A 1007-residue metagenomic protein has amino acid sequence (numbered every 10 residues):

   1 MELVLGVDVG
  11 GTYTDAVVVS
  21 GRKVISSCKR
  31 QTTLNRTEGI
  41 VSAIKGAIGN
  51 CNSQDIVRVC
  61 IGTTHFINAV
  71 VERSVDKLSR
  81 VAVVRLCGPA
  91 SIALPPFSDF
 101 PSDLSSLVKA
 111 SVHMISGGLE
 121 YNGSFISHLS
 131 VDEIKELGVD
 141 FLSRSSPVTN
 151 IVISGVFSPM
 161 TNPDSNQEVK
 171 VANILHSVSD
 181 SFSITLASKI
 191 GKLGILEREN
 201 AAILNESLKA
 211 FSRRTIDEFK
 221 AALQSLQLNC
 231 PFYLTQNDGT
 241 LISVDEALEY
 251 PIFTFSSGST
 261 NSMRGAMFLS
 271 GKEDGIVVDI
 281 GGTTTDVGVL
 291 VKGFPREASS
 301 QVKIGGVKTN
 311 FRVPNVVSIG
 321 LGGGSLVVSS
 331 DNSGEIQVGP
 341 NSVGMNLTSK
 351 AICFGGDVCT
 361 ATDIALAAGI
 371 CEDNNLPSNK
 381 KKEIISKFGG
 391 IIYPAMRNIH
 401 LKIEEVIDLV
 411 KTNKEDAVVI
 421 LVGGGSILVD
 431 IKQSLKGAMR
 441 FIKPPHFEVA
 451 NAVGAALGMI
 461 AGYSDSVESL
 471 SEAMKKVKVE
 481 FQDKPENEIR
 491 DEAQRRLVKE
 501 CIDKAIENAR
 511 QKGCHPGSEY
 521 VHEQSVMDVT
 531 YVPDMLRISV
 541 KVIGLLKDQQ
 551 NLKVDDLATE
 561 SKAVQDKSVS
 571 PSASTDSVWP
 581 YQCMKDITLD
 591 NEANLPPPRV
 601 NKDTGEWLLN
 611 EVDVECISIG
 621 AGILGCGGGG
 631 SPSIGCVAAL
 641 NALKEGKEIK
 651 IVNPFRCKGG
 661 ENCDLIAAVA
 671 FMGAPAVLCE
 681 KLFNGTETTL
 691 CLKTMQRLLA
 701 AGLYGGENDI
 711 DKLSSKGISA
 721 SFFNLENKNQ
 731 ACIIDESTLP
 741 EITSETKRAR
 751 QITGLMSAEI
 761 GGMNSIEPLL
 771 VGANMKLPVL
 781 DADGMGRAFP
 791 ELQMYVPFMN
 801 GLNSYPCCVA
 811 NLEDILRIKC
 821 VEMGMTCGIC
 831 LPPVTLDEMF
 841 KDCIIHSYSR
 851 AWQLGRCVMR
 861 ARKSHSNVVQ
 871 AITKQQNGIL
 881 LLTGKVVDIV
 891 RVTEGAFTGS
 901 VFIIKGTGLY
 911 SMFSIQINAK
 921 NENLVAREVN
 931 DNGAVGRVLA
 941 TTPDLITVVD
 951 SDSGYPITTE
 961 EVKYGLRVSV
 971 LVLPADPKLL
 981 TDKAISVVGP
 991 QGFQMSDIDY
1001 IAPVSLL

Functional and structural regions predicted by a protein language model:
M1-G622, G629-G685, G702-R748, I760-E767 (+8 more regions): N-terminally biased helix-coil "hinge/interface" segments that flank
I619-A621, G625, Q994-I998: Hydrophobic alpha-helical bundle cores within soluble ligand-binding/oligomerization subdomains
T689, K693: Active-site-proximal segments of catalytic enzyme domains that coordinate small-molecule cofactors or metal ions
T694-L699: N-terminal small/polar loop signature for handling phosphorylated ligands or for N-terminal nucleophile
E767-M775, D783: Hydrophobic transmembrane alpha-helices that form the pore/transport pathway of multi-pass ion and small-solute
K776-L777, M825: Short glycine/serine/threonine/alanine-rich loop segments
L880-L1007: ATP/nucleoside-binding phosphotransfer catalytic cores, i.e., glycine-rich phosphate-binding loops
